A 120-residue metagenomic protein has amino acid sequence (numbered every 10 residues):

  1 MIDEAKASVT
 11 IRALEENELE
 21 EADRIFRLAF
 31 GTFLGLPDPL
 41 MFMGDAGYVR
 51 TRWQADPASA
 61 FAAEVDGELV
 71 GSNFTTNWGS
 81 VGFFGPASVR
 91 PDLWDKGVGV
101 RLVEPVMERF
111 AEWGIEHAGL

Functional and structural regions predicted by a protein language model:
M1-V9: Basic/polar N-terminal segments that are highly enriched at the extreme N-terminus, encompassing both cleavable
I2, D23-S72: Active-site rim helix/loop that mediates acceptor-substrate recognition in acyltransferases
T10-R24: A short beta-loop-alpha structural element at the N-terminal edge of CoA-dependent acyl/N-acetyltransferase catalytic
N17, D66-E68, N77-V81: Short strand-connecting beta-turns/loops that link adjacent beta-strands
E64, A87-D95, R109: A short, internal acetyl-CoA/4′-phosphopantetheine-binding micro-motif in the GNAT/acyltransferase core
T76-G85, W94: A conserved beta-turn-beta hairpin within the catalytic core of GNAT-like acetyltransferases that forms part
F84, F110-L120: Conserved GNAT acetyl-CoA-binding A-motif
L93, G97-P105: Conserved acetyl-CoA pyrophosphate-binding loop and the N-cap/start of the following alpha-helix in GNAT-like
